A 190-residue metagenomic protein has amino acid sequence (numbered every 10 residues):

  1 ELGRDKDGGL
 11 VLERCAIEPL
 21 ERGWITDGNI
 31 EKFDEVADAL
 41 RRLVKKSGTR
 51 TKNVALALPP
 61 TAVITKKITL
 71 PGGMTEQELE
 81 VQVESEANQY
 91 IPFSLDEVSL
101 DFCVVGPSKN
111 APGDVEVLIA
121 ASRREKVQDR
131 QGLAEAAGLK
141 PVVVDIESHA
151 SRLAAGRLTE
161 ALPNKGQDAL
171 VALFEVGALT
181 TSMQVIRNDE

Functional and structural regions predicted by a protein language model:
E1, P59-T61, G166-D168, L173-D189: A short acidic Gly-Thr/Ser loop motif
E1-E86, Q128-R130, A136-K140, L170: Non-catalytic, solvent-exposed interaction/assembly segments
K6-G8, T26-E31, G106-D114, L158-D168: Short, glycine- and charge-enriched coil/turn segments that flank and shape catalytic ligand pockets
D7-I17, G113-A121, E190: Short, well-ordered strand-loop elements centered on a beta-strand within folded domains, enriched for acidic residues
L12, L100-F102, M183: Generic structural motif
R14, K52, V115, L179-T181: Envelope-exposed proteins and targeting segments
D34-D38, S99-P107, G166: A general structural signal for short secondary-structure boundary/capping elements
N53, A57-E160: Active-site neighborhood for divalent-cation/phosphate handling
